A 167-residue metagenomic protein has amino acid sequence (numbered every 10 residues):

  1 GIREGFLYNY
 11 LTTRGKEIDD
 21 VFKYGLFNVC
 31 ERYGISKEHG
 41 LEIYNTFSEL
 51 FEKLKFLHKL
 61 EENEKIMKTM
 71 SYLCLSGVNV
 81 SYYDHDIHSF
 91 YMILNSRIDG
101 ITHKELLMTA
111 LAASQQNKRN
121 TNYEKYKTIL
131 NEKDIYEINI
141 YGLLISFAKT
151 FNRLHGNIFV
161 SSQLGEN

Functional and structural regions predicted by a protein language model:
G1-I18: Hydrophobic/aromatic-enriched cytosolic interaction surfaces used to assemble or bind macromolecules
E4-G5, Y24-F27: Flexible, active-site-adjacent loop/turn segments at secondary-structure boundaries
E17-G25: Function-dense linear segments that define catalytic or interfacial modules in macromolecule-processing proteins
F27-C30, H39, Y44-L164: Divalent metal-dependent catalytic cores for phosphoryl transfer on phosphate-bearing substrates
S36: Glycine-rich phosphate-binding loop plus the immediately following alpha-helix
